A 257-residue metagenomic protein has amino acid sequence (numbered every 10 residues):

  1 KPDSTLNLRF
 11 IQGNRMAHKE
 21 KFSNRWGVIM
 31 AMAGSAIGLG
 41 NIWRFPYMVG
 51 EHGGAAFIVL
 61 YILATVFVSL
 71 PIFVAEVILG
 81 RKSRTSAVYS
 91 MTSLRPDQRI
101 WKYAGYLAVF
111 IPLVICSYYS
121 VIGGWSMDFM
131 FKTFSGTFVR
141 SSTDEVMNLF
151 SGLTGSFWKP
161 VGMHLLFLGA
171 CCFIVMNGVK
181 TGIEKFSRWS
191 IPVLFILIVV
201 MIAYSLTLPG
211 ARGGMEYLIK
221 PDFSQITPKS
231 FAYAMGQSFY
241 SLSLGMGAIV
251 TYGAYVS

Functional and structural regions predicted by a protein language model:
N7-W43, I72-V77, R81-Y103, S257: Membrane-interface "cap" regions at the ends of multi-pass membrane proteins
A17-E20, M48-H52, K82-L107, S120-K180 (+1 more regions): Inter-helical loop and helix-membrane interface segments of multi-pass membrane transporters/permeases
A17-W26, E184, R188-S257: Membrane-embedded translocation segments of transport machinery
N24-A64, G247-G253: Transmembrane helix-boundary motif of multi-pass solute transporters/channels
M30-A36, I62-F67, L107-Y118, L166-F173 (+1 more regions): Hydrophobic alpha-helical transmembrane segments of multi-pass membrane proteins
L39, S69-F73, R81, L113-G124 (+4 more regions): Transmembrane alpha-helical segments of multi-pass membrane transport proteins and ion-pumping complexes
G54-I62, R99-S117, E184-L194: Alpha-helical transmembrane segments and their helix-start/interface "positive-inside/aromatic belt" motifs in integral
A64-F73, L107-F129, V193-A203: Hydrophobic alpha-helical membrane-insertion segments
